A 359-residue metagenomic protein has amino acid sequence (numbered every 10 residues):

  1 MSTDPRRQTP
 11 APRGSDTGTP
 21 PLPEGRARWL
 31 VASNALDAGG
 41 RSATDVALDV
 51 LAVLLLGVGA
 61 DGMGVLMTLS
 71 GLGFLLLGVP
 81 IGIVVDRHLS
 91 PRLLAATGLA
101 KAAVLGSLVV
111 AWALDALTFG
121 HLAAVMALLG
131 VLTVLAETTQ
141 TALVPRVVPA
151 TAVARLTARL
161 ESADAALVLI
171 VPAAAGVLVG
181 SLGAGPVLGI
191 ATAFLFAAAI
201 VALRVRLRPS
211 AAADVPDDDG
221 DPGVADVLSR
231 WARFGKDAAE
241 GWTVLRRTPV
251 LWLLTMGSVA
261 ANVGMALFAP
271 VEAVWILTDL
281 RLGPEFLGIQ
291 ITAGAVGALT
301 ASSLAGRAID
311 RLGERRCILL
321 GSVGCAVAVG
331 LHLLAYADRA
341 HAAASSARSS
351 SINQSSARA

Functional and structural regions predicted by a protein language model:
S2-A359: Alpha-helical transmembrane-bundle signature of multi-pass membrane transport and export proteins
